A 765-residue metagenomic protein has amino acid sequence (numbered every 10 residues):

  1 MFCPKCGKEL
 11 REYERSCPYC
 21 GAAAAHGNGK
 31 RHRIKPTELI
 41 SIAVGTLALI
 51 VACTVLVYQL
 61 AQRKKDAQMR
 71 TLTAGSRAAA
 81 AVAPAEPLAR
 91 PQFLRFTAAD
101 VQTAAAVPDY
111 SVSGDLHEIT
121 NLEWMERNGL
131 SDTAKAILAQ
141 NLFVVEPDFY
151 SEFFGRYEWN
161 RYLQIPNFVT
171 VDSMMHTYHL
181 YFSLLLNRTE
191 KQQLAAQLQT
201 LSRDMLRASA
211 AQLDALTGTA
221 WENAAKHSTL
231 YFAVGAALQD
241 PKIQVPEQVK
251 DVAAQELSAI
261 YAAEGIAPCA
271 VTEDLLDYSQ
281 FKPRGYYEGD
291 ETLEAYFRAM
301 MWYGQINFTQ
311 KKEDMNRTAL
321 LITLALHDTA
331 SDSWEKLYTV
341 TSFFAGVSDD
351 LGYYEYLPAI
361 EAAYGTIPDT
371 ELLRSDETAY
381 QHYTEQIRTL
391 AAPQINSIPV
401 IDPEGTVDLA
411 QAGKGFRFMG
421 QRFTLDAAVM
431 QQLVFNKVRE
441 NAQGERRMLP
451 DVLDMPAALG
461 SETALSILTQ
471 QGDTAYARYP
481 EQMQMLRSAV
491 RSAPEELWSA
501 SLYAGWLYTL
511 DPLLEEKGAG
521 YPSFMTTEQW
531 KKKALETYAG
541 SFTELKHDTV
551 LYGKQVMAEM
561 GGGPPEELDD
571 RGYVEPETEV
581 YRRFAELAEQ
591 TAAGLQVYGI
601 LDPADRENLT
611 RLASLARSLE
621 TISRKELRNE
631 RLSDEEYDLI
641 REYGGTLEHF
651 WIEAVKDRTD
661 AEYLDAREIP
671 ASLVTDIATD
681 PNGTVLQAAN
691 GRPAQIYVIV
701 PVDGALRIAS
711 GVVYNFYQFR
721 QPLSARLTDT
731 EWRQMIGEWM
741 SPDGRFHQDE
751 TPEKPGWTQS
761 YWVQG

Functional and structural regions predicted by a protein language model:
M1-H32: Cys/His-rich metal-coordination motifs, chiefly Zn-binding "fingers/knuckles"
F2, Y13-S16, L49, P283 (+1 more regions): Secretory pathway export signals and precursors
H32-T46: N-terminal Sec-pathway targeting helices
A43-V55: Hydrophobic membrane-insertion alpha-helices, especially the h-region of bacterial N-terminal signal peptides
C53-M69: Sec-dependent signal peptide cleavage junction
K65-G765: Long, non-catalytic protein-protein interaction scaffolds
